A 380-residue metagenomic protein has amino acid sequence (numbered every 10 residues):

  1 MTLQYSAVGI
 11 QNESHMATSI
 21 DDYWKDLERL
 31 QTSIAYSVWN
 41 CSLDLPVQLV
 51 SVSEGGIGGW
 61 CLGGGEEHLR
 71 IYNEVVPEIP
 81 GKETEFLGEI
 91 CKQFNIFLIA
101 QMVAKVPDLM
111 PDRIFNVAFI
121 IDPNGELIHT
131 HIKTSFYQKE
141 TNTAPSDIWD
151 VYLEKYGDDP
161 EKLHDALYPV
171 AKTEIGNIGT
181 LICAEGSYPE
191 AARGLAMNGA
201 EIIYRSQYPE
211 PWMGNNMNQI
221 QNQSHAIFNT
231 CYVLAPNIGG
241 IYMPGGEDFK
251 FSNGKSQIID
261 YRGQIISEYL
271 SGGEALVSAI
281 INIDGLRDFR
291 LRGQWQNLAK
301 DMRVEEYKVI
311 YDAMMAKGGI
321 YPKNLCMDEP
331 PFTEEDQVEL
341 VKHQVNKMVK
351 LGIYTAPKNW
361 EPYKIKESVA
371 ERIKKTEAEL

Functional and structural regions predicted by a protein language model:
T2-S19, Y23, S51, V117 (+3 more regions): Active-site-proximal beta-strand elements of phosphoester/diester hydrolases
H15-K25, V76, T143-V151: Acidic/histidine-rich helix-loop elements that form or flank divalent-metal/phosphate-binding sites at the catalytic
I20-Y23, L43, F97, L167-V170 (+2 more regions): Eukaryotic scaffold repeat domains enriched in small/polar residues
W24, E28, T32-I132, Q138-N142 (+2 more regions): Cys-nucleophile CN-hydrolase/nitrilase-fold catalytic domain and related Cys-dependent amidase chemistry that acts on
I79-I99, N177, C183-S278, M348 (+1 more regions): CN hydrolase (nitrilase-like) catalytic-core segments centered on the catalytic cysteine and neighboring Lys/Glu
A100-M102, N116-I120, P169-V170, S256-I258 (+1 more regions): Short beta-strand scaffold segments in enzyme catalytic cores
D108-E201, E210-S224: Active-site catalytic loop in hydrolytic enzyme cores
N237-L380: C-terminal beta-strand edge segments of enzyme domains
